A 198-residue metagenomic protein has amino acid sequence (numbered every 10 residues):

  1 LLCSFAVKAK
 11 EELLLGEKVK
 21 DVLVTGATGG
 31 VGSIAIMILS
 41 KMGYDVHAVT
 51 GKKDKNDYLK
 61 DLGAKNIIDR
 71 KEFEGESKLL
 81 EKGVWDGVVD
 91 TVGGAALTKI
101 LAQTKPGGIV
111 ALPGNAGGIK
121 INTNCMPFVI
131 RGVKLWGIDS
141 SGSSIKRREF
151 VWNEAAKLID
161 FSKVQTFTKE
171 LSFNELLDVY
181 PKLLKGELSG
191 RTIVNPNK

Functional and structural regions predicted by a protein language model:
L1-K41: Short internal alpha-helix immediately C-terminal to a glycine-rich phosphate-binding loop in Rossmann-like
L13-K20, K71-W85, G142-S143, K163-V164: Short, flexible, glycine-rich and Lys/Arg-enriched loop motifs at helix boundaries that contact anionic partners
D21, D45-V46, I109, K134: Residues at the starts of beta-strands that form the adenosine-phosphate
G32, N56, L97-T98, K120-I121 (+1 more regions): Short, well-ordered alpha-helical microsegments
L39, L59, V88, I100 (+2 more regions): Terminal peptide-recognition signature
S40-A95: Adenosine-nucleotide cofactor-binding segment
A95-F161, P196-N197: Glycine-rich phosphate-binding loop and adjacent beta-alpha segment of Rossmann(oid) nucleotide-cofactor-binding
K146-K198: C-terminal hydrophobic helical "lid"/dimerization subdomain of Rossmann-like NAD(P)H-dependent oxidoreductases
